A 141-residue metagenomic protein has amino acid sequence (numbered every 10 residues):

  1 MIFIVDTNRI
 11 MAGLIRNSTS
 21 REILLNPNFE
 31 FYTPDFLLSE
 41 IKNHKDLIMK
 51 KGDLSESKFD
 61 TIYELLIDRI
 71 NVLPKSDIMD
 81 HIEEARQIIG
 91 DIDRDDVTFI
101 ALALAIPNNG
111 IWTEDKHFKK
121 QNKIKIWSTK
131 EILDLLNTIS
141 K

Functional and structural regions predicted by a protein language model:
M1-D35: Short, well-structured N-terminal submotif of metal-dependent ribonuclease cores
I10, L37, F99, H117-F118: Alpha-helix capping/helix-boundary segments
G13-L14, E40, Q121, L135: Residues that scaffold the ATP/ADP-binding catalytic core of kinase and kinase-like folds
N17-S20, L25, K45-L47, K125-S128: Short, glycine/charged-enriched secondary-structure capping and boundary segments
N26-P27, D35-E84: PIN-domain endoribonuclease scaffold, especially VapC-family toxins
N71-G110, K116: Active-site neighborhoods of divalent-metal-dependent phosphate/nucleic-acid chemistry enzymes
L104-K141: Acidic, PIN/NYN-like endoribonuclease modules and their adjacent C-terminal/linker elements
